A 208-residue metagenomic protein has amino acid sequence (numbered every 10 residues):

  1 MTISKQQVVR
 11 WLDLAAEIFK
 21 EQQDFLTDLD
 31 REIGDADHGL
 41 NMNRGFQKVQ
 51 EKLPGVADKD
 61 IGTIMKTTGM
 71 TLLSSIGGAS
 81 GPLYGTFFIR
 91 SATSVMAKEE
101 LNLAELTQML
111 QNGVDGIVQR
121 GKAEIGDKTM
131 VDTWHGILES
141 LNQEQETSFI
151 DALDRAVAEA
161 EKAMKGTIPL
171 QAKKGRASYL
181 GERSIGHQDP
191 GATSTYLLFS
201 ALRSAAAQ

Functional and structural regions predicted by a protein language model:
M1-Q208: N-terminal loops that bind phosphate or other acidic moieties and the adjacent beta-alpha structural core
